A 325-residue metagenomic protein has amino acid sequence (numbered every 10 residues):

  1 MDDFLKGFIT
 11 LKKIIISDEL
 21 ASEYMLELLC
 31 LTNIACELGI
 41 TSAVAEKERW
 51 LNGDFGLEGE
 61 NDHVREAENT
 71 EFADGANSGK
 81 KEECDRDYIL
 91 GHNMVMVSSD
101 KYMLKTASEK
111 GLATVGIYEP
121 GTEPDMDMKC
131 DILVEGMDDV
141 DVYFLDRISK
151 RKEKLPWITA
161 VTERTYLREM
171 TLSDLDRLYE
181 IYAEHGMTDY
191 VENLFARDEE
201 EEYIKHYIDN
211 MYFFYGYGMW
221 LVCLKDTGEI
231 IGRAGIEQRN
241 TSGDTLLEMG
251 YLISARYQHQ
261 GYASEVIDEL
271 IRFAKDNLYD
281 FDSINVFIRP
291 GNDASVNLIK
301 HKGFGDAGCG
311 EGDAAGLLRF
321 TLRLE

Functional and structural regions predicted by a protein language model:
D2-F8, S17, C30-I34, L38-T41 (+7 more regions): GNAT-family acyltransferases
D18-L28, W50, K101-M103, G121-T122: Short acidic, S/G/P-rich loop/turn micro-motifs used as interaction or catalytic elements
E82-Y102: Conserved Lys-Pro-Asp/Glu-containing loop-to-beta segment of HAD-superfamily phosphomonoesterases, centered on
M96-M128: Acidic, Mg2+-coordinating phosphoryl-transfer loop and its flanking beta/alpha structural elements, shared across
G111-T114, K300-G310: Conserved acetyl-CoA-binding loop of GNAT-fold acetyltransferases
D131: Receiver (REC) domain switch/active-site residues of two-component response regulators
H259-S264: Glycine-rich acyl-CoA binding loop
